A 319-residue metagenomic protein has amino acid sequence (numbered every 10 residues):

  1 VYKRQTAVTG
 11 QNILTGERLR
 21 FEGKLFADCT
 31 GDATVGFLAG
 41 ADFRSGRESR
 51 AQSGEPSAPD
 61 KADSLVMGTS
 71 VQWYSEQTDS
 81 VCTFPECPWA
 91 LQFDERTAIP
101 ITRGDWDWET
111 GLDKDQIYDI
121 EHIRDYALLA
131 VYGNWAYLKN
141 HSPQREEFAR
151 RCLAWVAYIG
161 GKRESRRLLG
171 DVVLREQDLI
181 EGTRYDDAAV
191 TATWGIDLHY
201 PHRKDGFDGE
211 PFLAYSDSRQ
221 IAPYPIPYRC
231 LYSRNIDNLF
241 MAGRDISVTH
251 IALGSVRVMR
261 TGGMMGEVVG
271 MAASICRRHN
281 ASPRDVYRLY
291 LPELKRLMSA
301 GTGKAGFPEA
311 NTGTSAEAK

Functional and structural regions predicted by a protein language model:
V1: Active-site loops and adjacent core secondary-structure elements that bind or stabilize anionic groups
R4-A7, Q11-A318: Flavin (FAD/FMN)-binding glycine-rich loop and adjacent Rossmann-like elements that form
